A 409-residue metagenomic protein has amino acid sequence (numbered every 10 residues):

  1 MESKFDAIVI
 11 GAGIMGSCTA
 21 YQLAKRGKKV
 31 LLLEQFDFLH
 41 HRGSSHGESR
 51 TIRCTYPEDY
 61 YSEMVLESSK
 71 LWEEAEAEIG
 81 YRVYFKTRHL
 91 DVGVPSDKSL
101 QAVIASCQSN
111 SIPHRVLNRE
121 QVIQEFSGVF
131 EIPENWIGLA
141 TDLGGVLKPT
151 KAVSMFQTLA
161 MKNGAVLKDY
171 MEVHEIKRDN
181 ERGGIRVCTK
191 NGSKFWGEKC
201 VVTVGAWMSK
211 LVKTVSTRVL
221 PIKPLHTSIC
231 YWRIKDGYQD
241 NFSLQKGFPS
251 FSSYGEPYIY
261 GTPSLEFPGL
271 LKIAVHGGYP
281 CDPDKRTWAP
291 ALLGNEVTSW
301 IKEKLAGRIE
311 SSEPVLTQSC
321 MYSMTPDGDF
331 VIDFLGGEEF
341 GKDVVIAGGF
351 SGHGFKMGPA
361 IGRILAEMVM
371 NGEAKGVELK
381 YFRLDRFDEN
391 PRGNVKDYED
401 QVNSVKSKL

Functional and structural regions predicted by a protein language model:
E2-M15: Beta1/beta-strand and adjacent pyrophosphate-binding region of the FAD-binding site in flavoprotein oxidoreductases
Y21-K25, G80-K86, G184, K194 (+3 more regions): Active-site substrate-recognition segment that forms the wall of the catalytic cavity or substrate channel
A24-S45: Glycine-rich FAD pyrophosphate-binding loop
S49-G128, N135-W136: Dinucleotide-binding Rossmann-like beta1-alpha1 core, especially the glycine-rich loop that anchors the ADP
E63-L66, D91-S99, L139-L159, A291-E296: Short beta-strand to alpha-helix junction loop
L139-K199, T203: Helical element adjacent to the flavin cofactor pocket in flavoenzyme catalytic cores
T298-L409: C-terminal catalytic lobe of FAD-dependent flavoproteins
